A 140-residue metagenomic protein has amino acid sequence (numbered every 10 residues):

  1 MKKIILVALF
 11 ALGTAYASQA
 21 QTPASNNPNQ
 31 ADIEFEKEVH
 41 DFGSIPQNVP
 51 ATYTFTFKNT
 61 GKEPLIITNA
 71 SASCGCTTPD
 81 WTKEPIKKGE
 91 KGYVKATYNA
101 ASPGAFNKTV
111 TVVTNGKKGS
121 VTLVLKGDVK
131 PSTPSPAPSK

Functional and structural regions predicted by a protein language model:
M1-A24: Bacterial Sec-dependent N-terminal signal peptides
A20-P46, K117-K140: Long, low-complexity ectodomains and other extracytoplasmic segments of secretory-pathway proteins
E38, Q47-T54, A101-T109: Short, solvent-exposed loop/turn segments enriched in Ser/Thr/Gly
H40, E90-A96: Short strand-edge motifs at loop-to-beta-strand transitions and within beta-strands of extracellular beta-rich domains
G43, W81-I86, T97-Y98: Beta-strand-rich interaction surfaces with strong enrichment in secreted/lumenal proteins
F57-G61: Asparagine-centered strand-capping/turn motif at beta-strand->loop junctions
K62-K88: Surface-exposed binding patches on compact interaction domains or structured appendages
N99, V113-K117: Beta-strand-rich extracellular modules
